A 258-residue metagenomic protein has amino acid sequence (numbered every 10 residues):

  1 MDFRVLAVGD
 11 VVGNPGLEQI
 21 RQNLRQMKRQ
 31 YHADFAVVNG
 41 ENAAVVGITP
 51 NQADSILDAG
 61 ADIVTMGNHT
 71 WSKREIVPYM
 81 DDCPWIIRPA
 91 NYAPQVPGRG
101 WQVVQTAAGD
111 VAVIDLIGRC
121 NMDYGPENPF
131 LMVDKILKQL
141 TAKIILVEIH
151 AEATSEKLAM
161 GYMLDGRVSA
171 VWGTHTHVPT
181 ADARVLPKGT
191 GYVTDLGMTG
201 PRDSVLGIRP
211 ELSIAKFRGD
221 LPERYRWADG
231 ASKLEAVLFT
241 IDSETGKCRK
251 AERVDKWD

Functional and structural regions predicted by a protein language model:
M1-D258: Acidic, metal/ion-coordinating pockets
